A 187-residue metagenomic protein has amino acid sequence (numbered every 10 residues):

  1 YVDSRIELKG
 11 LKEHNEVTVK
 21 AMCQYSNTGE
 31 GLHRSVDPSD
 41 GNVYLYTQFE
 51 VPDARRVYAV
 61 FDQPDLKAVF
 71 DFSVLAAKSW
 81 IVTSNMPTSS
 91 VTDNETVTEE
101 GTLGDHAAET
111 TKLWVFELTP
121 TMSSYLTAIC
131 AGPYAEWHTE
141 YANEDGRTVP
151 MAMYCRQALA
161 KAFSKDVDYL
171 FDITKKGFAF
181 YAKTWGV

Functional and structural regions predicted by a protein language model:
Y1, D40-G41, P52-R56, I129: Residue-level signal for pocket-adjacent positions within structured domains
Y1-P38, T102-A108: A surface-exposed beta-strand-loop module
H33-V36, T47-V51: Amphipathic, alpha-helical segments enriched in basic
S39-Y44, P64: N-terminal, polar/Ser/Thr-rich
Q48-P52, A59-V187: Hydrophobic helix-coil surface modules that form long, contiguous segments used for peptide/substrate interaction
